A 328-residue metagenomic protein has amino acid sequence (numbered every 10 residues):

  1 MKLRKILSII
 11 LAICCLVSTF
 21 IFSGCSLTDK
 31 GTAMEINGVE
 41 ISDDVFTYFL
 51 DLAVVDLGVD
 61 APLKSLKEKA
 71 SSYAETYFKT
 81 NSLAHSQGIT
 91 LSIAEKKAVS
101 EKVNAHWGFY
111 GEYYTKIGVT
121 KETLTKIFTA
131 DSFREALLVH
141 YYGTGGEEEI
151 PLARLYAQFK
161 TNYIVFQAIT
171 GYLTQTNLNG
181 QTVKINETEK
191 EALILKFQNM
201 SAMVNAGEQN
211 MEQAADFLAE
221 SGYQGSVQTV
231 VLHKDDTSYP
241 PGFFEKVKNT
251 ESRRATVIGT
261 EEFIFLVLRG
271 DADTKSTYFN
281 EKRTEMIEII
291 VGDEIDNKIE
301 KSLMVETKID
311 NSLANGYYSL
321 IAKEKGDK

Functional and structural regions predicted by a protein language model:
K2-I10: Bacterial N-terminal signal peptides that target proteins for export
L11-L16: Hydrophobic helical h-region of N-terminal Sec-dependent signal peptides in bacterial secretory/periplasmic proteins
I21-G24: C-terminal motif of bacterial Sec signal peptides marking the signal peptidase cleavage site
S26-E122: N-terminal targeting/tethering segments
D29, G118-T188, T237-K328: PPIase-associated folding chaperone regions across multiple families
L50-L57, A74, F78, S82-L91 (+11 more regions): Sec/Tat-exported extracytoplasmic proteins
D60, L195-P241: Peptidyl-prolyl cis-trans isomerase
D60-F78, T90-K97, L124-S132, K184-L195 (+6 more regions): Soluble non-cytosolic domains of exported or imported proteins
